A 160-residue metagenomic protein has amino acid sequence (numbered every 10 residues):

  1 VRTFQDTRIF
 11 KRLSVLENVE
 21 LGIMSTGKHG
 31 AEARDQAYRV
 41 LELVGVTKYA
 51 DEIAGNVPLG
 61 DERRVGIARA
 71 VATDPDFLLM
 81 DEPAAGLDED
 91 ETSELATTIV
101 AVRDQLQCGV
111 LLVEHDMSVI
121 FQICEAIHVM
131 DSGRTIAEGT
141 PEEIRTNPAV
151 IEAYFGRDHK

Functional and structural regions predicted by a protein language model:
F10-L13, E17-A33, L43, R157-H159: ABC-type ATPase nucleotide-binding domains, specifically the catalytic core motifs of the NBD
E20, A31-G55, T97-A101: Conserved ABC ATPase "signature" region
I67: Hydrophobic anchor residue at the start of the ABC signature
D74: Conserved catalytic motifs of ABC-family nucleotide-binding domains
L78-E82: Catalytic Walker B motif of ABC-type/P-loop ATPase nucleotide-binding domains
S93-Q107: Helical segment within the ABC ATPase nucleotide-binding domain
